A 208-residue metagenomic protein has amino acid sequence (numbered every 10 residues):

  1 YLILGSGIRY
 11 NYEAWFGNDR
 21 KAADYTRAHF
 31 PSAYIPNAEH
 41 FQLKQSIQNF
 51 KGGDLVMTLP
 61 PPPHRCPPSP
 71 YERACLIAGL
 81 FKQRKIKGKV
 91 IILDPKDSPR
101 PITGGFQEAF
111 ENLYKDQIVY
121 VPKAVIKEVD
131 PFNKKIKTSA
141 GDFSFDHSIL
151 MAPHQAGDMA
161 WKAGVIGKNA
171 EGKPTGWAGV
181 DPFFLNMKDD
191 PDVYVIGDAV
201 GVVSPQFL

Functional and structural regions predicted by a protein language model:
Y1-R65, E72, G79-Q83, I149: FAD-binding core/adjacent interface of flavoenzyme oxidoreductases
L2, A78-G176: A Rossmann-like FAD-binding core segment of flavoenzymes
N11, S98, V202: Active-site loop signature of alpha/beta-hydrolase-fold enzymes
E13-W15, C66-P68, M159-W161, P205-Q206: Short glycine-/acidic-enriched loop or helix-start segments at secondary-structure transitions that form or flank
K21-N49, S144-L208: FAD-site-proximal beta/loop scaffold in flavoenzymes
H40-F41, Y71-C75, T103-E108: Short, surface-exposed alpha-helical segments at coil->helix boundaries
D54, K87-I91, D192: Residues at the starts of beta-strands that form the adenosine-phosphate
P60, P95-D97, D198: Cofactor-binding loop segments of dinucleotide-utilizing enzymes, especially the Rossmann-like FAD- and NAD(P)+-binding
